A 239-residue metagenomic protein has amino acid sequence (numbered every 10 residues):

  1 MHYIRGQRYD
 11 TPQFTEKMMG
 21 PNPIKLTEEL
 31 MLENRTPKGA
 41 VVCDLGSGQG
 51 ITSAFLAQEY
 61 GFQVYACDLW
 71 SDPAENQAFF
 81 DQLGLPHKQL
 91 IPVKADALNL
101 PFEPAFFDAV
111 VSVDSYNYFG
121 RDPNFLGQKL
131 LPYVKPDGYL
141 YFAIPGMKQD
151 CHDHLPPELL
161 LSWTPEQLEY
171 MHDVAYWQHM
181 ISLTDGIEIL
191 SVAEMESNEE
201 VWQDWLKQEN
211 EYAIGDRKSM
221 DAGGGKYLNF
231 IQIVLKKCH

Functional and structural regions predicted by a protein language model:
R8-N22: Class I SAM-dependent methyltransferase Rossmann-like catalytic core, especially the SAM/SAH-binding loop
G20-K38: Conserved alpha-helix/loop element of class I SAM-dependent methyltransferases that forms part of the SAM/SAH-binding
C43, Q49-N99: Class I SAM-dependent methyltransferase SAM/SAH-binding core
L98-V110: A short acidic, Gly/Pro-enriched loop at the edge of an enzyme's catalytic core that lines a small-molecule cofactor
A109-D122: A short SAM/SAH-binding and catalytic strip from SAM-dependent methyltransferases
N124-Y139: A short glycine-rich, Lys/Arg-flanked "PGG" loop and its adjoining helix->strand segment in the class I
P145-Q167: Short, glycine-/aromatic-enriched active-site segment of Class I SAM-dependent methyltransferases
S191-H239: Conserved Class I S-adenosyl-L-methionine
